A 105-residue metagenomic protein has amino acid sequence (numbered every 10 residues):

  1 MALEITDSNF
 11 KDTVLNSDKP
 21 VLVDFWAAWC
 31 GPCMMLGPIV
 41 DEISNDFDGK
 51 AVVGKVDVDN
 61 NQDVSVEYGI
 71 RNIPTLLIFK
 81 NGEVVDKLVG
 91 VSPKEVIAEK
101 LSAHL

Functional and structural regions predicted by a protein language model:
M1, T6, W26, V52-G54: Conserved Rossmann-like nucleotide-binding pocket used by diverse enzymes that bind dinucleotide cofactors
L3-P20, Q62: A short beta-strand-turn-helix
D18-K19, F25-W29, N72: Short pre-active-site segment immediately N-terminal to redox-active cysteine/selenocysteine motifs in thiol-based
D18-P20, G37-V56: Conserved helix-turn-beta segment immediately C-terminal to the redox Cys motif in thioredoxin-like folds
F25-I39: Conserved redox-active cysteine motifs that mediate thiol-disulfide chemistry, especially di-cysteine Cys-X(1-2)-Cys
V58-V64: Structural microenvironment flanking redox-active thiols in thiol-disulfide oxidoreductases
V64-I73, L77-F79, E83, V91: Structural alpha/beta surface segment adjacent to cysteine/selenocysteine redox centers across thiol/disulfide enzymes
K80-L105: Non-catalytic, surface beta->alpha helical segment in thiol-disulfide oxidoreductase systems
